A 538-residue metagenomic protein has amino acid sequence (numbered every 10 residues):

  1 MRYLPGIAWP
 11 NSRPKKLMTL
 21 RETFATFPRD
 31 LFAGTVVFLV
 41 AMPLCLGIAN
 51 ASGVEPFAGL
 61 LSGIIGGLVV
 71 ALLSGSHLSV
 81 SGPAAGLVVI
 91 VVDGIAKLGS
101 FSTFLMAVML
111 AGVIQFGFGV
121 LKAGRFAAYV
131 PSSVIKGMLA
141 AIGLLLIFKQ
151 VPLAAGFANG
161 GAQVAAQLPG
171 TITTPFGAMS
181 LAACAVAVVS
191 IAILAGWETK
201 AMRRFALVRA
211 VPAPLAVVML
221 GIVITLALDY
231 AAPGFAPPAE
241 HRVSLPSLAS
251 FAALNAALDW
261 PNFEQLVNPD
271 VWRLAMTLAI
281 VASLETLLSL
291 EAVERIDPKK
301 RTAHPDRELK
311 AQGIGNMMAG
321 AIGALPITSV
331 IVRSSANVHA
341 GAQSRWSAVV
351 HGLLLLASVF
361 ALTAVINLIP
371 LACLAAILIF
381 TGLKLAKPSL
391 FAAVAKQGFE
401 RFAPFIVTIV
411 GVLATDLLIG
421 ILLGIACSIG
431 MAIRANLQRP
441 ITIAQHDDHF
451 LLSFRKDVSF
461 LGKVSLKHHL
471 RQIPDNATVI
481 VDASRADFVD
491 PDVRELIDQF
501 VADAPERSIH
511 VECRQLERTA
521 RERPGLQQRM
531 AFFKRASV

Functional and structural regions predicted by a protein language model:
R2-G34, G99-K300, A364-V365, L371-V412 (+1 more regions): Core transmembrane helix bundle of multi-pass membrane transport proteins
T19, T23-P28, V40, L44-H77 (+1 more regions): Membrane-embedded helical hairpins/re-entrant loop segments and their flanking transmembrane helices within multi-pass
P28-G119: N-terminal cofactor/phosphate-binding cores enriched in small/glycine residues, especially glycine-rich loops such as
C45-G47, I64-L72, S76, I90 (+9 more regions): Alpha-helical transmembrane segments of multipass membrane proteins
S52-F57, S74-G75, L98-T103, I322-L325 (+2 more regions): Transmembrane helix interruption/hinge and helix-loop junction motifs
L72-G82, K200-A206, H339-R345, P388-K396: Membrane-helix interface "capping/anchor" motifs
G82, L105-A123, A127-V130, L139 (+2 more regions): Helix-loop-helix junctions within the multi-pass membrane cores of secondary transporters/permeases
K384-K534: The feature marks cytosolic C-terminal regulatory regions of anion transporters and related permeases
